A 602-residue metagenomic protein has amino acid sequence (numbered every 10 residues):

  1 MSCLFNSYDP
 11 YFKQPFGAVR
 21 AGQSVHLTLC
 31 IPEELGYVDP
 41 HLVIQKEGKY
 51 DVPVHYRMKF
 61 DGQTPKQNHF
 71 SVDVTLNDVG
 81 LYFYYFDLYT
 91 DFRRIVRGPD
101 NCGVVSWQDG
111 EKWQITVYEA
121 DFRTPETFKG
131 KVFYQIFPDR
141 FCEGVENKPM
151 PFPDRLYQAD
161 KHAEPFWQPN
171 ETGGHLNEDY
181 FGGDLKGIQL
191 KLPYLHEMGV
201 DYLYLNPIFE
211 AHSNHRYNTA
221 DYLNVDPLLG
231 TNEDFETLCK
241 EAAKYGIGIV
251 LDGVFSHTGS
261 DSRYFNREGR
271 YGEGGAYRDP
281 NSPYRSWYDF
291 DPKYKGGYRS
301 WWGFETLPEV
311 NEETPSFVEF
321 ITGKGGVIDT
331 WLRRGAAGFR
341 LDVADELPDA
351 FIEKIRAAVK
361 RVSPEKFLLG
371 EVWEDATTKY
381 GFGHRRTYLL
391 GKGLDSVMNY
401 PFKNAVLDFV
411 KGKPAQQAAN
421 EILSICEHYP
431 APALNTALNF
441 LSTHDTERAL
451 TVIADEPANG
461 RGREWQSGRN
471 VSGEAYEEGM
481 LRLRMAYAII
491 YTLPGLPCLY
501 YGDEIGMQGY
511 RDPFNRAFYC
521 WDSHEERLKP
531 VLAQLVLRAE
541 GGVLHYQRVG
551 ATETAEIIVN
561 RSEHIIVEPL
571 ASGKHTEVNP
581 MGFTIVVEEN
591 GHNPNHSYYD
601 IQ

Functional and structural regions predicted by a protein language model:
M1-Y134: Glycan-association/targeting regions that enable binding to alpha-glucans and other polysaccharides
L29, I136, L195, L205 (+9 more regions): Conserved, mostly hydrophobic/aromatic
V132-Y134, L203-L205, I249-L251, F339 (+4 more regions): Hydrophobic faces of well-ordered beta-strands that scaffold small-molecule active sites in alpha/beta enzyme cores
F137-D201, I208-R334, I355-R361: Substrate-binding/active-site clefts of carbohydrate-active enzymes
D139, F382-G383, T387-L389, D395-S396 (+2 more regions): Aromatic/acidic polysaccharide-binding cleft in carbohydrate-active enzymes
C239-G248, S256-H257, S262-E273, V327 (+3 more regions): Active-site-proximal helices and loops of the catalytic beta/alpha 8
C426-E427, Y500-Y501, M507-A555, R561-H564 (+1 more regions): Glycan-recognition and catalytic regions of carbohydrate-active enzymes
I558-Q602: C-terminal beta-sandwich/jelly-roll accessory domains of carbohydrate-active enzymes
